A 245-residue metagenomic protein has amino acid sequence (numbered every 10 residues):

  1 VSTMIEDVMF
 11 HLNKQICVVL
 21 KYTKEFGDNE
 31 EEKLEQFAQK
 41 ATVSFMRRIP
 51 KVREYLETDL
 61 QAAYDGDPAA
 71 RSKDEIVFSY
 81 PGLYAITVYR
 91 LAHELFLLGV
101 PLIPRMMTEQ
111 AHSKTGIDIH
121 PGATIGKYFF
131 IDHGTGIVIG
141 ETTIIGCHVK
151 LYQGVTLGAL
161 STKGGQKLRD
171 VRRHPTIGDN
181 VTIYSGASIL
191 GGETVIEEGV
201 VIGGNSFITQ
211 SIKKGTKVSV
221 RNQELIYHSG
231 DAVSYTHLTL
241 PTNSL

Functional and structural regions predicted by a protein language model:
V1-L97: Phosphate-/polyanion-interacting regions in eukaryotic proteins
E57, R71-F78, G82-I137: Extended, small-residue-rich solenoid/repeat segments and analogous flexible loops that form exposed scaffolds
F78-G82, K213, P241: Short, proline-centered helix/strand-breaking motifs
T115, H120-P121, G126-K127, D132-E141 (+10 more regions): Left-handed beta-helix
A232-V233: Acidic, proline/serine/threonine- and glycine-rich low-complexity intrinsically disordered segments
T236-T242: Conserved small/polar residues in nucleotide/adenosyl-binding loops
